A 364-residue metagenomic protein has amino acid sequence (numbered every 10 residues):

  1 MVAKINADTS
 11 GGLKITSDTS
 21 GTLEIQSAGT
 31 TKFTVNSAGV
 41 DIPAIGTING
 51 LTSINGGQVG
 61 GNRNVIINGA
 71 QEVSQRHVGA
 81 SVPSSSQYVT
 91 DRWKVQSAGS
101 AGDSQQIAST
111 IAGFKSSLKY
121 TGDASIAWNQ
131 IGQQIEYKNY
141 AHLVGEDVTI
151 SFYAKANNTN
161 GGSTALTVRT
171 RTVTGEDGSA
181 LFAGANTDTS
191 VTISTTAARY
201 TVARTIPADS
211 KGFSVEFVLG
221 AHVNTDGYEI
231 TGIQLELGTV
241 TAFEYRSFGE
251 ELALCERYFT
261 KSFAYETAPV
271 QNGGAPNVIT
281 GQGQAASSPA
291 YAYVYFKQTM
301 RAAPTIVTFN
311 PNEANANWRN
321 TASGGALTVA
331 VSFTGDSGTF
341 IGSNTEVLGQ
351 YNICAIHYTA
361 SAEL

Functional and structural regions predicted by a protein language model:
M1-G61, A242-F243: Intrinsic low-complexity, repeat-rich intrinsically disordered segments enriched in small/flexible residues
I48-L364: Extracellular and organelle-lumenal recognition/adhesion modules and their flexible linkers in secreted
